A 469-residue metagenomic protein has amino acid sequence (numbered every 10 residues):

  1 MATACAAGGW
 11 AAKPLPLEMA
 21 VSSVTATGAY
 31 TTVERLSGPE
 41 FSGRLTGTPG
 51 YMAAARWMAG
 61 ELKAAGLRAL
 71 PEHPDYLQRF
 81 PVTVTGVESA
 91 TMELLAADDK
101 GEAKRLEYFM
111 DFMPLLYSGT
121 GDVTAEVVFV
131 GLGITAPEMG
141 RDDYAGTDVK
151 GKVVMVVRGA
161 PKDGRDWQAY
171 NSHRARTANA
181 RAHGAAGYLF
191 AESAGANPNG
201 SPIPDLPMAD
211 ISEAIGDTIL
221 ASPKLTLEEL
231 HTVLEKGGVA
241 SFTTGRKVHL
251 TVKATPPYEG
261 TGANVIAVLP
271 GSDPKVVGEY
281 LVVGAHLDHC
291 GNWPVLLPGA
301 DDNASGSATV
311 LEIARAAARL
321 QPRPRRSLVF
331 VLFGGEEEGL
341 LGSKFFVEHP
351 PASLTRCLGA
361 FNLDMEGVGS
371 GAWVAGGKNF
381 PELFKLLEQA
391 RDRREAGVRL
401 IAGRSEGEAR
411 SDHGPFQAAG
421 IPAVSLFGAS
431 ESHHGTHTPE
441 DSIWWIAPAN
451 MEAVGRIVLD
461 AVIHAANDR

Functional and structural regions predicted by a protein language model:
C5-A69, G278-Y280: N-terminal hydrophobic or amphipathic helices/low-complexity stretches enriched in small/hydrophobic/Pro/Gly
L15-L17, E88, K100, F109-G146 (+4 more regions): Soluble metallo-hydrolase cores and metallopeptidase-like ectodomains found primarily in the secretory/periplasmic
L15-S23, P39-P49, A64, P81 (+13 more regions): Second-shell loop/turn segments in exported
E34, S42-V153, R158-P161, R246 (+2 more regions): Noncatalytic luminal/extracellular "stalk/propeptide" segments of secretory-pathway proteins
E34-S37, V127-V130, V153-V157, G187-A191 (+9 more regions): Structural recognition of the beta-strand scaffold that forms the well-ordered cores of secreted hydrolase catalytic
E34-S42, A59-L70, G133, R181-A186 (+8 more regions): Sec-exported extracytoplasmic/periplasmic mature domains
R105-E107, L206-I211, G216-L227, F333-G435: Metal-dependent peptidase/peptidase-like ectodomains
I211, R315, R319, R326 (+1 more regions): His/Asp/Glu-rich mid-to-C-terminal helical/loop segments that flank catalytic regions of hydrolases
